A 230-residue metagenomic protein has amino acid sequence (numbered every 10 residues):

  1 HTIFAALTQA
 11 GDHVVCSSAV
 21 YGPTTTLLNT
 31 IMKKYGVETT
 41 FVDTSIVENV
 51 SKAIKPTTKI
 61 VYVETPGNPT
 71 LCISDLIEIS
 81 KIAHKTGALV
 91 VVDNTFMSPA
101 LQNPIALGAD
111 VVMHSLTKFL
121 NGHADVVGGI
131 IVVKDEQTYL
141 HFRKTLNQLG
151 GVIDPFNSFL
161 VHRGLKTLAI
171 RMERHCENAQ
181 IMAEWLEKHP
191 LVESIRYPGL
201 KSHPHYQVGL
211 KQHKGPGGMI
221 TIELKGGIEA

Functional and structural regions predicted by a protein language model:
H1-L191, R196, Q207: Conserved PLP-enzyme active-site core in the AAT-like
Q180-A230: Conserved small-domain helix->loop->beta segment predominantly found in fold-type I
